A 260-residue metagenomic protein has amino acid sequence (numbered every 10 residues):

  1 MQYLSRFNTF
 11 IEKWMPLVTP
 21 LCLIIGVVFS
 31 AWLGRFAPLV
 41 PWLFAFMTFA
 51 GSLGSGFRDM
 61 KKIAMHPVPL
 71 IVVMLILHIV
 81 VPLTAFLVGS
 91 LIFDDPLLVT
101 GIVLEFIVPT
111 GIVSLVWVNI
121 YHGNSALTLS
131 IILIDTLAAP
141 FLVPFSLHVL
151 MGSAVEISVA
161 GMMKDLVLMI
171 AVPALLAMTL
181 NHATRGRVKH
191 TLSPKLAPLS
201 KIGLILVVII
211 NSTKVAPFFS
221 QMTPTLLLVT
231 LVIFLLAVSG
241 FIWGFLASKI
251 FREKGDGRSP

Functional and structural regions predicted by a protein language model:
M1-P260: Alpha-helical transmembrane segments of multi-pass small-molecule/ion transporters
